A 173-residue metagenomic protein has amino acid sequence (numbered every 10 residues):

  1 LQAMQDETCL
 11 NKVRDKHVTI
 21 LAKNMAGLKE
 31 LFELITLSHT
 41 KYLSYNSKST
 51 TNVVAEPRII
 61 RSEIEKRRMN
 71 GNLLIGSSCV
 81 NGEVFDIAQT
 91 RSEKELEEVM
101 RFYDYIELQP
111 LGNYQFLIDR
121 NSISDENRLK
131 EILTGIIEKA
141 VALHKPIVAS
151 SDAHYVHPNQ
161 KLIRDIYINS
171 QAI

Functional and structural regions predicted by a protein language model:
L1-I173: Phosphodiester-processing cores and adjacent nucleic acid-binding clamps
